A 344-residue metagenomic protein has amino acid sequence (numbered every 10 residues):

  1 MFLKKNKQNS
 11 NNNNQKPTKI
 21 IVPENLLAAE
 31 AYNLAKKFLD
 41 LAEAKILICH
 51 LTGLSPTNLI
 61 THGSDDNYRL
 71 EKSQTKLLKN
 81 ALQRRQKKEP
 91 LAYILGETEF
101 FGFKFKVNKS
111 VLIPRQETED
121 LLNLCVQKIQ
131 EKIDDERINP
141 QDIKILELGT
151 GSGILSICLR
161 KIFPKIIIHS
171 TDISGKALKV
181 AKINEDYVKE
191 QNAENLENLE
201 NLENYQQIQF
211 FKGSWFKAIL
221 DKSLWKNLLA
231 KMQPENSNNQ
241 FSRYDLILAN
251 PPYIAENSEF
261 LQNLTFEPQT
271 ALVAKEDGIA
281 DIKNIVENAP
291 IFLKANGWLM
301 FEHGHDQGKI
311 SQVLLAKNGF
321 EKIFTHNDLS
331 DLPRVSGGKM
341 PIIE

Functional and structural regions predicted by a protein language model:
F2-N9, N14-L95: N-terminal auxiliary segments of SAM/dcSAM-dependent transferases
L34, L77-N80, D120, L124 (+4 more regions): Alpha-helical elements of Rossmann-like donor-binding domains used by nucleotide-donor carbohydrate transfer enzymes
L41-A42, S55, E89, K132 (+4 more regions): Secondary-structure boundary/capping positions in well-ordered alpha/beta enzyme cores
L54-S55, E89-P90, L95, F100 (+5 more regions): Residue-level signal for pocket-adjacent positions within structured domains
Q74, P114-E117, D281: An acidic site on a long C-lobe helix of protein kinase domains
N80-P164, S170-I183, L220, D331 (+1 more regions): SAM-dependent Rossmann-like transferase core, predominantly class I methyltransferases with a strong bias toward
K165-I166, I173-L196, L202-E344: S-adenosylmethionine
